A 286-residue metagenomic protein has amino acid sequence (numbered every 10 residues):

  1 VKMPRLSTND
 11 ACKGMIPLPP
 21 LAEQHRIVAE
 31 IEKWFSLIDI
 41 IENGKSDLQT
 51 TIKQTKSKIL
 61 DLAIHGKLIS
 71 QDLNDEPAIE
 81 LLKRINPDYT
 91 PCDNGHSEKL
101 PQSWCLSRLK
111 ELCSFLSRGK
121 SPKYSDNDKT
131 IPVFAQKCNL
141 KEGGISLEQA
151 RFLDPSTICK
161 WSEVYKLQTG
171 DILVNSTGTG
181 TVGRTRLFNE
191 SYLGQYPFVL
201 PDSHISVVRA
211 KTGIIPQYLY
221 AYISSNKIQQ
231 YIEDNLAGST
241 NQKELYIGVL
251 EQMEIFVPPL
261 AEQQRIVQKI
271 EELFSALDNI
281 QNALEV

Functional and structural regions predicted by a protein language model:
V1, L140-L153, I172-L200, P216-A221 (+1 more regions): Short, ligand-facing micro-motifs at secondary-structure edges
V1-L18, Y196-S206, I214-Q217, I232-E233 (+1 more regions): A short glycine-rich beta-alpha junction/loop motif
K13, L21, H25, S36 (+8 more regions): Non-catalytic DNA-recognition/assembly elements of restriction-modification systems
I31-W34, I52-I59, A78-L82, I270: Short amphipathic alpha-helical coiled-coil/interface segments
S46, K160-W161, S239: Short, solvent-exposed loop/turn positions at domain surfaces that link secondary-structure elements or cap domain
L68-D88, C92: Short histidine
C105-I145, T157-S162, T179-T181: Low-complexity, Lys/Gly-biased intrinsically disordered segments
S162, L167-T169: Residue-level recognition of short, solvent-exposed, well-ordered loop/turn junctions that link secondary-structure
